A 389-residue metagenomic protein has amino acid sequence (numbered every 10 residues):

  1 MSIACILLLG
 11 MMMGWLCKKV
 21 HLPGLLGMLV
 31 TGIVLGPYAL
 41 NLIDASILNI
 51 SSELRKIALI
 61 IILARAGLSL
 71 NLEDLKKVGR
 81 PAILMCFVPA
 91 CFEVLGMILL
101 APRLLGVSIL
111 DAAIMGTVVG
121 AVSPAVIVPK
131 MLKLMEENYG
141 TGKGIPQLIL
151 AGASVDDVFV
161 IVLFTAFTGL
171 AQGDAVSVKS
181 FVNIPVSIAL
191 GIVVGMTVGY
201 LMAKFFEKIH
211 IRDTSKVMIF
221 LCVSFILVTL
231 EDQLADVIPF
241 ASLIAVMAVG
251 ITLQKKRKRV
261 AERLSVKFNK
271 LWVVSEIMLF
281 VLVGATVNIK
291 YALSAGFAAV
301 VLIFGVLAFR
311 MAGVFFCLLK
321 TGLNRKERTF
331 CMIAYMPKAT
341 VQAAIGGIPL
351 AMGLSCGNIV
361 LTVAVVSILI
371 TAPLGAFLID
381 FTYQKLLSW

Functional and structural regions predicted by a protein language model:
M1-W389: Transmembrane helical cores of multi-pass secondary ion antiporters/exchangers
